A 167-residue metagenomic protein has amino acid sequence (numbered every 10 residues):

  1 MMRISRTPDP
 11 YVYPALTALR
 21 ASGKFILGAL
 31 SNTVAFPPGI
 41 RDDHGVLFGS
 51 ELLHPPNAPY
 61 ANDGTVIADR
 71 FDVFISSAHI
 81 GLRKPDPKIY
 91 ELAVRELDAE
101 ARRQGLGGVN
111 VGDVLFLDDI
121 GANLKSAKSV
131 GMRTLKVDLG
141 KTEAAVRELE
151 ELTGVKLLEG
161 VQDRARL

Functional and structural regions predicted by a protein language model:
M1-S31, G39: Short, acidic loop-to-helix structural element flanking the phosphoryl-transfer center in phosphate-processing enzymes
T17, L30, V34-L167: Asp-based, Mg2+/Mn2+-dependent phosphohydrolase catalytic module
